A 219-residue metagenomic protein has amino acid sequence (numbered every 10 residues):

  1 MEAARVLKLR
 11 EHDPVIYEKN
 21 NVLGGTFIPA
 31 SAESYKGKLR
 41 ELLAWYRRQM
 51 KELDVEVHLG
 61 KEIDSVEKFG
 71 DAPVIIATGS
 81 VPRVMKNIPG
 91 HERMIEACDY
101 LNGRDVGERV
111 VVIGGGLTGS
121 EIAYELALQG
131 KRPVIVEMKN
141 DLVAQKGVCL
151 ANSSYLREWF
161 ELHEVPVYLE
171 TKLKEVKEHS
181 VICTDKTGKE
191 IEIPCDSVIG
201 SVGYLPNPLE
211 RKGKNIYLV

Functional and structural regions predicted by a protein language model:
M1-L23, H58-A72, A77-I88, A97-V148 (+1 more regions): Rossmann-like dinucleotide/flavin-binding elements
V15-R48, E52, E125-T171: Rossmann-like dinucleotide-binding cores of NAD(P)H-dependent redox enzymes
L43, D54-E56, E92-M94, E164-P166 (+1 more regions): Short, conserved active-site loop motifs that form the nucleotide-linked donor/cofactor pocket
K51-L53, I88-G90, E161, K212: Short, structurally constrained coil/turn elements that cap an alpha-helix or connect an alpha-helix to the following
K177-V181: Short, hydrophobic/aromatic-rich segments at coil-to-beta transitions
